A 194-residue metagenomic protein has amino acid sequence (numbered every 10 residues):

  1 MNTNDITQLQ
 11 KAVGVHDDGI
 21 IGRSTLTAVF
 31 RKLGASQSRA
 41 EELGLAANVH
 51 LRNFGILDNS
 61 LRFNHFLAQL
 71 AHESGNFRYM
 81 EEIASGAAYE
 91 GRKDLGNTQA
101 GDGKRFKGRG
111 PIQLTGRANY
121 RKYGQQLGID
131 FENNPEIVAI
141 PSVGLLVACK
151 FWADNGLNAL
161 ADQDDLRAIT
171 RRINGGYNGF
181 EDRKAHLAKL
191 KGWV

Functional and structural regions predicted by a protein language model:
M1-E41, I56-S60: Short acidic, glycine/serine/threonine-rich helix-capping segments at coil-helix boundaries
N4-I6, R23-S24, N59-A68, Q163-T170: Alpha-helical scaffolds flanking conserved acidic
V13-D17, L33-S36, A47-D58, L70-F77 (+5 more regions): Sec/Tat-exported extracytoplasmic proteins
K32-E42, R62, F66-F151: Peptidoglycan-targeting cell-wall enzymes and recognition modules
L43, A47-N48, I173: Short aromatic-cysteine micro-motif
L70-E73, A161-G179: Acidic helix/loop microenvironments that form the catalytic cleft of cell-wall polysaccharide enzymes
R172-V194: Low-complexity, Gly/Ser/Thr/Pro-rich intrinsically disordered linker/tail segments
